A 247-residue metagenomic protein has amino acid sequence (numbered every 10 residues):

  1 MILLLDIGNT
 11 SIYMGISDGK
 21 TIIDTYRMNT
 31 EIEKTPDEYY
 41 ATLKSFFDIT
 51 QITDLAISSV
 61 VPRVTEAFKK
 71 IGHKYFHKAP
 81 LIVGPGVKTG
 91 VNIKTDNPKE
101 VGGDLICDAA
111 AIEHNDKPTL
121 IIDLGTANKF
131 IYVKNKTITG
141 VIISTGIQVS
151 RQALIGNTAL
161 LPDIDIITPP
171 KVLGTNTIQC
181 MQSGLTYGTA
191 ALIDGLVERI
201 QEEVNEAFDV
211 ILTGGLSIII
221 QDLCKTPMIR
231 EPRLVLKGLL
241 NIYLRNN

Functional and structural regions predicted by a protein language model:
M1, H77-K78, D116-P118, T126-N128 (+4 more regions): Short coil/turn connectors at secondary-structure junctions
M1-I23, K117-K136, L154: Gly/Thr-rich phosphate-binding beta-strand-loop-beta motif of the actin/hexokinase/Hsp70
M1-L3, I7-V87: N-terminal glycine/serine-rich phosphate-binding loop of ATP-dependent small-molecule kinases, especially carbohydrate
Y26-M28, P169-E206, P227-M228: Adenine-nucleotide phosphate-binding core of ATP-dependent small-molecule kinases
E31-T35, V101-G103, D108-A109, E113-D116 (+3 more regions): Glycine-rich phosphate-binding loop plus the immediately following alpha-helix
D48-Q51, N115-K117, E203-E206: Glycine-rich phosphate-binding loop signature in dinucleotide/nucleotide-binding domains
I49-V101, K136-G140, S144-I147, I178-Q179 (+4 more regions): Short beta-strand-loop/turn "lid" adjacent to the catalytic site in phosphate-handling enzymes
E203-N247: Long hydrophobic alpha-helical segments typical of transmembrane helices together with their membrane-interfacial
